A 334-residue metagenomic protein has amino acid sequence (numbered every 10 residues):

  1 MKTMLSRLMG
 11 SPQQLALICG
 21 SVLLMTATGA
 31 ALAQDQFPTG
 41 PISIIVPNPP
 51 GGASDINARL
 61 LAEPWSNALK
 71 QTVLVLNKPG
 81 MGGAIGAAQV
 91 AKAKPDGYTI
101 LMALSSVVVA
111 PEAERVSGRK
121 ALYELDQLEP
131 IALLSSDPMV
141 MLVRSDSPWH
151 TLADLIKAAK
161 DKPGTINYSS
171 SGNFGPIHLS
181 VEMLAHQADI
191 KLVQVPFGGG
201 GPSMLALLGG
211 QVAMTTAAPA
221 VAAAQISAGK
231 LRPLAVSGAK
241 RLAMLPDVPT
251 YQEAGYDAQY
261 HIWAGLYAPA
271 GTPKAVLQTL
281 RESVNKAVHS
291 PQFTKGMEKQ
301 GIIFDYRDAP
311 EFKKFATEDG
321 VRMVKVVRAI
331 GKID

Functional and structural regions predicted by a protein language model:
K2-C19: Bacterial N-terminal signal peptides that target proteins for export
T26-A30: N-terminal signal peptide c-region/cleavage motif recognized by signal peptidases
A33-Q127, T165, N173, D189-M214 (+3 more regions): N-terminal (or domain-start) structured segment
T39-P41, H186-I190, T250, K274-D334: An extracytoplasmic/periplasmic, membrane-proximal ligand-sensing/linker region
W65, K92-Y98, A113-P202, Y251 (+1 more regions): Hinge/capping helix and adjacent helix->loop/strand transition within the periplasmic-binding protein
M102-V107, S170, G199-G200, A217-A222 (+3 more regions): Beta->alpha turn/N-cap motifs
S106-S117, H178, E182-Q187, M214-P246: A ligand-binding cleft/hinge motif common to bilobed small-molecule-binding domains
D126-L133, K191-P196, A213, A223-Q259 (+1 more regions): Short beta-strand->loop
